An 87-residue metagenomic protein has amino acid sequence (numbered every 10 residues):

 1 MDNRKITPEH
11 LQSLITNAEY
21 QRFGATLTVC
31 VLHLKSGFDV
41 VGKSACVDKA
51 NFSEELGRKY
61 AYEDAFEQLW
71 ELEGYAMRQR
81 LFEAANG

Functional and structural regions predicted by a protein language model:
M1-G87: Domain-level marker for long, solvent-exposed, non-transmembrane regions
